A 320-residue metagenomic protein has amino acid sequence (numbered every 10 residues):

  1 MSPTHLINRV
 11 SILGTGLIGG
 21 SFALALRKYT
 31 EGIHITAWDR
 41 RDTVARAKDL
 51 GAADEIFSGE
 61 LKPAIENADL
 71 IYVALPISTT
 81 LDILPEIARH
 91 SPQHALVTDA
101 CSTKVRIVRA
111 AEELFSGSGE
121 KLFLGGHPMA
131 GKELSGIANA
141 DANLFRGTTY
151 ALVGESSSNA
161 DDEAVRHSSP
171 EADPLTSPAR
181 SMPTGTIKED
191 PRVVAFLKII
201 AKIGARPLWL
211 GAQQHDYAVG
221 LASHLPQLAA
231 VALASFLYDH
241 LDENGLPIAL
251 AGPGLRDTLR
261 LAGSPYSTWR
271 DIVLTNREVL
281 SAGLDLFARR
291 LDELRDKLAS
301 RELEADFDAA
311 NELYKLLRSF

Functional and structural regions predicted by a protein language model:
S2-G59, P63-E66, L70: NAD(P)+-binding Rossmann beta1-loop-alpha1 motif at the extreme N-terminus of oxidoreductases
L6-R9, H94, G147: Phosphate-coordination loops involved in phosphoryl transfer and adenosine-cofactor binding
L61-S91, A95-T98, S102: Rossmann-like NAD(P)-binding element
E86-A138: Rossmann-like NAD(P)(H) cofactor-binding subdomain of soluble oxidoreductases
F145-V165, P174, G185-R260: Internal alpha-helical scaffold of NAD(P)-dependent oxidoreductase catalytic cores
N244-N311: Interdomain hinge/lid region at the active-site interface of Rossmann-like NAD(P)-dependent oxidoreductases
